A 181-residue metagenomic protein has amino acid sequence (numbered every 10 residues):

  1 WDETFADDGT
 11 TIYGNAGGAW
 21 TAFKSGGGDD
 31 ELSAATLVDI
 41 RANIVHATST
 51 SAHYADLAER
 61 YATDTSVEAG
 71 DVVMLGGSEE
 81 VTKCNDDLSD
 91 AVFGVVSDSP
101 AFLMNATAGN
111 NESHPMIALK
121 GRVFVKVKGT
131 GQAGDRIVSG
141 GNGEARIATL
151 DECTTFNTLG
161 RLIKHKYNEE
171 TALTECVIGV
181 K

Functional and structural regions predicted by a protein language model:
W1-D56: Small/polar residue-rich beta-strand/coil "junction" motifs that cap repeat-based extracellular fibers
D29, L37-K181: Extracellular receptor-binding modules and their adjoining Ser/Thr/Gly/Asp/Asn-rich linkers
